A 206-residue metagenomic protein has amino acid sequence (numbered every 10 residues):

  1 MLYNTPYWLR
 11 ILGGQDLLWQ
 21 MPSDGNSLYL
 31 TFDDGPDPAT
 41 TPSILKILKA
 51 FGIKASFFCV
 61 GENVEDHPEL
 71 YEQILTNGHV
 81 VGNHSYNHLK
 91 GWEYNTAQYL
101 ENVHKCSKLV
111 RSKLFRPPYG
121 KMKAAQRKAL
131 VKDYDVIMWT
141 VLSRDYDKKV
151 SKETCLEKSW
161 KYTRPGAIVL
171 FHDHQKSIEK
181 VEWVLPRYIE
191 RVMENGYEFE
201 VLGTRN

Functional and structural regions predicted by a protein language model:
M1-T31, P36-F51, D66-E69, R187-N206: N-terminal pre-catalytic segment of deacetylase/amide-hydrolase enzymes
F32-D34, F57-E62, N83-S85, P117-Y119 (+3 more regions): A cross-domain feature marking catalytic cores of carbohydrate-active enzymes and several ubiquitous metabolic/repair
G35-A39, F58-H67, L89-A97, R116-K123 (+2 more regions): Acidic-and-aromatic substrate-binding clefts and catalytic sites of carbohydrate-active enzymes
L45-K54, H79-V80, Y86-L89, T96-A124 (+2 more regions): CE4/NodB-like, metal-dependent polysaccharide N-deacetylase domain that modifies extracellular/periplasmic N-acetylated
A50-T76: A short, conserved beta-to-alpha structural element at the edge of catalytic cores that scaffolds binding
E69-E72, T96-V103, S151-E157, E182-P186: Charged helix-capping and loop-helix junction motifs
K121, Q126-W160, G196-N206: His/Asp/Glu-enriched short active-site or ligand-binding loop at hydrolase and phosphoryl-transfer sites
K161-G203: Catalytic grooves of carbohydrate-active enzymes
